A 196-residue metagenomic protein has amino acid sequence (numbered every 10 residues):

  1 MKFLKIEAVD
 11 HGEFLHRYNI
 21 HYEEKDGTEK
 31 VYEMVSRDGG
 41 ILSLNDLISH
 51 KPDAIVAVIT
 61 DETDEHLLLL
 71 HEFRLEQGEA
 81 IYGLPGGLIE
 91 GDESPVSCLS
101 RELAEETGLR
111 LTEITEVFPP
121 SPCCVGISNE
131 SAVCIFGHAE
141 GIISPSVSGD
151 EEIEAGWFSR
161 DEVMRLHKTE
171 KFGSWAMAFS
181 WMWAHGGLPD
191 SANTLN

Functional and structural regions predicted by a protein language model:
M1-H11: Short amphipathic beta-strand and strand-loop transition segments with alternating hydrophobic
G12, E76-Q77, C124-I127: Short glycine/serine/proline-enriched coil/turn segments at secondary-structure junctions
F14-V56, T63: Acidic, metal-coordinating catalytic segment for phosphate/diphosphate chemistry, firing primarily on the Nudix
K25-D26, D61-D64, F73, H138-I143 (+1 more regions): Short loop segments at secondary-structure junctions
L44-R101: Conserved Nudix-box catalytic region and its N-terminal flanking loop in Nudix hydrolases and closely related
P52-V56, G87-A176, L195-N196: Unchanged
A178-N196: Short, amphipathic C-terminal "tail helix"
